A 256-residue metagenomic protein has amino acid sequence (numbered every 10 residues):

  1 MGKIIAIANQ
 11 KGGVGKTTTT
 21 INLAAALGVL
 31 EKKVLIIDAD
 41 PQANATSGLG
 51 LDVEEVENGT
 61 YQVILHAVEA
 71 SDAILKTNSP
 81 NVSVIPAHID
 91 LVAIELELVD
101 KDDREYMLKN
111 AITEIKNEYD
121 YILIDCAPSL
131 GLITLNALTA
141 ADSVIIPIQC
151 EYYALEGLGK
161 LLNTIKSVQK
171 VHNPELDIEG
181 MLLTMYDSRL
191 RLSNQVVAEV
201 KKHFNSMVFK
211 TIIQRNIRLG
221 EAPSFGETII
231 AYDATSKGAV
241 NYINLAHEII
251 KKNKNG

Functional and structural regions predicted by a protein language model:
M1-G256: P-loop NTP-binding core
